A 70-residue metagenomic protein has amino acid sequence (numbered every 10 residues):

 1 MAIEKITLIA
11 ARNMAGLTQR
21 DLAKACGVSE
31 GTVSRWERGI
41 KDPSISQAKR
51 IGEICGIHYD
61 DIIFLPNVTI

Functional and structural regions predicted by a protein language model:
M1-M14: A short, Lys/Arg-rich alpha-helix, primarily the initiator
I6, L17, P43-S46: Residue-level signal for the short linker/turn that defines the boundary of a DNA-recognition helix
N13, K24, E53: Alpha-helical residues within the helix-turn-helix
G16-R35: Short alpha-helical DNA-recognition segment
S46-D61: DNA major-groove recognition helix of helix-turn-helix/homeodomain DNA-binding modules
D61-I70: Short amphipathic recognition helices of helix-turn-helix/homeodomain-type DNA-binding modules
